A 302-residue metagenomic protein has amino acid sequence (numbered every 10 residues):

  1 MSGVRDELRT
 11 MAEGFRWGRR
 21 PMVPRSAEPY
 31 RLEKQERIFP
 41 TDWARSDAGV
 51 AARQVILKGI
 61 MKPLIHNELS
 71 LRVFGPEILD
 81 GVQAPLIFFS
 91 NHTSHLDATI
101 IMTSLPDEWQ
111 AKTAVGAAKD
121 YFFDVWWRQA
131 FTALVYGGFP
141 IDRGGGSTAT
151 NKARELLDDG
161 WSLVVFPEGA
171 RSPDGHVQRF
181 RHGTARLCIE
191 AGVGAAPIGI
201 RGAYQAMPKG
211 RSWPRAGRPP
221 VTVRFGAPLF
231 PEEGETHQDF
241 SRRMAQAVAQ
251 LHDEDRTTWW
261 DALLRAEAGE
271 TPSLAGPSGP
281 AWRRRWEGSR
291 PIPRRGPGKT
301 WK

Functional and structural regions predicted by a protein language model:
M1-T41, R45, A52, S147-K302: Non-catalytic C-terminal accessory region of glycerolipid acyltransferases and related lyso-lipid remodeling enzymes
D47-E68, D124-V135, W213-R218, P277-P280 (+1 more regions): Alpha-helical membrane-targeting segments
R53, M61-H92: Helix-to-loop junction immediately C-terminal to a conserved catalytic motif
M61-K62, L134-P140, P167-A170: Short, basic, glycine/proline-bearing loop/turn elements
L69, A111, P219-V221: Residue-level signal for beta-strand positions within conserved beta-sheet cores that form or flank
V73, F88, V115-G116, V223-F225: Generic preference for hydrophobic
V73-P76, V125, S147-T150: Structural motif corresponding to alpha-helix initiation and N-cap regions
D80-G144: Catalytic core of membrane glycerolipid acyltransferases/transacylases, capturing the structured, soluble-facing
